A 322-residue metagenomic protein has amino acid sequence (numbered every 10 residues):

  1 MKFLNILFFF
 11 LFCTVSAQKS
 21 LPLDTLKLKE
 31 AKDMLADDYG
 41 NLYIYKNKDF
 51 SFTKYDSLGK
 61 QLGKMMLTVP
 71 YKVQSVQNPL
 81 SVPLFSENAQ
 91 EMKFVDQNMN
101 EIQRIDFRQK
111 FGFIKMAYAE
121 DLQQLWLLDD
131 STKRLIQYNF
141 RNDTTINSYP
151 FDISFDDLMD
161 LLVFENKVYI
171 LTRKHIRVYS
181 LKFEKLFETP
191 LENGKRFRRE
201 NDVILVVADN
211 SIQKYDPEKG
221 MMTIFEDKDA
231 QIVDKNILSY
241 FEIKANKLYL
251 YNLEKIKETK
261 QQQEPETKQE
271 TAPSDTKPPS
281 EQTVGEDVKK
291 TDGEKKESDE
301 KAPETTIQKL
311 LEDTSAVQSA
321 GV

Functional and structural regions predicted by a protein language model:
M1-L23, S319-V322: Bacterial Sec-dependent N-terminal signal peptides
S20-K27, G59-M65, E101-F107, D143-D152 (+2 more regions): A short beta-strand motif characteristic of beta-propeller blades
T25-N47: Beta-strand-rich domains and repeat architectures in extracellular enzymes and scaffolds, especially beta-propellers
K29-L35, P70-S75, G112-Y118, F155-L162 (+2 more regions): Repeated scaffold domains used in trafficking and secretory/extracellular systems, primarily beta-propellers
Y39-G40, P79-L80, L122-Q123, E165-N166 (+2 more regions): Short coil/turn segments that connect the beta-strands within blades of beta-propeller domains
I44-K48, P83-N88, V95, W126-S131 (+3 more regions): Conserved beta-strand positions in repeat-built beta-propeller and related beta-rich domains
D56-L58, D96-N100, N139-N142, S180-K182 (+2 more regions): Short loop/turn segments that connect beta-strands within beta-propeller blades
D234-K260: Blade-level signature of beta-propeller repeat domains, shared across WD40, Kelch, NHL, RCC1 and BNR/Asp-box propellers
